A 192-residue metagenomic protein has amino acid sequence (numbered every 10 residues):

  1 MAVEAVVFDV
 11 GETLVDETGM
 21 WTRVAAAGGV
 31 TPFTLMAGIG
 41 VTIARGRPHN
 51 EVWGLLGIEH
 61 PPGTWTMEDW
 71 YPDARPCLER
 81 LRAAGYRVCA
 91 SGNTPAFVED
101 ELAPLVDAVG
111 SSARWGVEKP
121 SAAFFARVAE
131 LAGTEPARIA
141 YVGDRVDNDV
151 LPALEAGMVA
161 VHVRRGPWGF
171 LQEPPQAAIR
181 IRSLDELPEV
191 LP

Functional and structural regions predicted by a protein language model:
M1-G40, E51: Active-site neighborhood of HAD-like aspartate-dependent phosphohydrolases
M1-V6, R75-P192: Asp-based, Mg2+/Mn2+-dependent phosphohydrolase catalytic module
F8-G11, M36-A37, G63-W65, S112 (+1 more regions): Short, contiguous strand/loop micro-motifs
F8-V10, V15, W70, V106 (+1 more regions): Conserved hydrophobic/aromatic "anchor" residues that stabilize well-ordered secondary structure elements
T13, V41, D69-W70, G116-V117 (+1 more regions): Residues that cap or flank secondary-structure elements
W21, H49-W53, F125, L184: A general structural signal for well-ordered alpha-helical segments in protein cores
V30, I58, G133-T134: Helix N-cap/coil-helix junction residues
L35-E79: Metal-dependent phosphoesterase signature
